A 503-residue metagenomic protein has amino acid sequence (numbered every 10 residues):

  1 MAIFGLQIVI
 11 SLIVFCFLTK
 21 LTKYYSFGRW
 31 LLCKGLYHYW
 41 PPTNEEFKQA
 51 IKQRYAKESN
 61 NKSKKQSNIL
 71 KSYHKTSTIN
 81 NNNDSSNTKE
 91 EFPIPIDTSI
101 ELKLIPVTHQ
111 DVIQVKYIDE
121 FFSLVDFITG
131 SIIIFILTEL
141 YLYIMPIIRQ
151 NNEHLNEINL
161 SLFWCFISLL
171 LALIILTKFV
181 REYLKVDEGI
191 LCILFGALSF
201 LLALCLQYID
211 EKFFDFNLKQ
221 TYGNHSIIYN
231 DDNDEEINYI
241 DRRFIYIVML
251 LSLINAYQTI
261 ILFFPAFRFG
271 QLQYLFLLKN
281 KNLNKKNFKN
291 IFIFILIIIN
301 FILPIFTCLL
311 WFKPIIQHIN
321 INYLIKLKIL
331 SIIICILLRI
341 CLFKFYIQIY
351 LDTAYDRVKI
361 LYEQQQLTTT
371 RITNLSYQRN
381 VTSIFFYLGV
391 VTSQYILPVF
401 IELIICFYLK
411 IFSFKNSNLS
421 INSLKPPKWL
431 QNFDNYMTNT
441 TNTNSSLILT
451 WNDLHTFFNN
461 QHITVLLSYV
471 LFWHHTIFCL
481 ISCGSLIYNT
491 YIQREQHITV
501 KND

Functional and structural regions predicted by a protein language model:
M1-N44, D97-Y183, D187, L191-D503: Alpha-helical transmembrane segments of secretory-pathway, organelle, and plasma-membrane proteins
S26-K75: Membrane-interface amphipathic/juxtamembrane segments adjacent to transmembrane helices
N68-T88: Short, non-transmembrane cytosolic segments of multipass membrane proteins
T88-T98: Charge-dense, helix-prone N-terminal extensions
